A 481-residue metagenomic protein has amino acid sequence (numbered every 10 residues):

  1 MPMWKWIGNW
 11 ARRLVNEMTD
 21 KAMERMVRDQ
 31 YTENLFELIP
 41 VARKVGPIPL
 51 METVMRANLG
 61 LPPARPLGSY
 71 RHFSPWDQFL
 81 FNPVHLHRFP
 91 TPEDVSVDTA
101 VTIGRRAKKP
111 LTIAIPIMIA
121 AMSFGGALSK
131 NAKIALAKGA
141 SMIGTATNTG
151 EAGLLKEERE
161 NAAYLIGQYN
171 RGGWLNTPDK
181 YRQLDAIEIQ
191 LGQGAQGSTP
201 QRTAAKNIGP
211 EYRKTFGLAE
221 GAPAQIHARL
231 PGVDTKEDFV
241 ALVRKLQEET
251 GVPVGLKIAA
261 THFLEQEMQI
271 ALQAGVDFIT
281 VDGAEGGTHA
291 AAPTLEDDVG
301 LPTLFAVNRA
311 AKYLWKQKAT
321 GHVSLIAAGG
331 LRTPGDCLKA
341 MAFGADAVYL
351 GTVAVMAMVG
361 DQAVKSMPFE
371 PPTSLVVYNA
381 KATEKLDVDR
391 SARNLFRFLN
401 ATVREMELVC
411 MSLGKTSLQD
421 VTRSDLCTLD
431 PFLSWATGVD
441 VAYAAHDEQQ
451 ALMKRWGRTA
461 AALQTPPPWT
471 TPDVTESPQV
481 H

Functional and structural regions predicted by a protein language model:
M1-I117, A121-K138, A146, G153 (+5 more regions): Conserved, well-structured core domains of diverse proteins
A107, A114, S123-K245, E249 (+2 more regions): Active-site-facing alpha/beta catalytic cores
I117-M122, P223-L230, H289-E296, D387-V388: Glycine- and acidic
K130, I134, V233-V240, G300-L304 (+3 more regions): Electropositive phosphate-/nucleotide-binding environments in soluble metabolic enzymes
S141, T145, R244, E248-G251 (+4 more regions): Generic secondary-structure signature for well-ordered alpha-helical cores
L191-A195, A260, E285, A354 (+1 more regions): Glycine-rich beta-alpha junction loops
L230-K381: Glycine-rich phosphate/ribose-binding loops and adjacent secondary-structure elements that form binding surfaces
R332-P466: Gly/Ser/Thr/Ala-enriched C-terminal appendages of enzymes
